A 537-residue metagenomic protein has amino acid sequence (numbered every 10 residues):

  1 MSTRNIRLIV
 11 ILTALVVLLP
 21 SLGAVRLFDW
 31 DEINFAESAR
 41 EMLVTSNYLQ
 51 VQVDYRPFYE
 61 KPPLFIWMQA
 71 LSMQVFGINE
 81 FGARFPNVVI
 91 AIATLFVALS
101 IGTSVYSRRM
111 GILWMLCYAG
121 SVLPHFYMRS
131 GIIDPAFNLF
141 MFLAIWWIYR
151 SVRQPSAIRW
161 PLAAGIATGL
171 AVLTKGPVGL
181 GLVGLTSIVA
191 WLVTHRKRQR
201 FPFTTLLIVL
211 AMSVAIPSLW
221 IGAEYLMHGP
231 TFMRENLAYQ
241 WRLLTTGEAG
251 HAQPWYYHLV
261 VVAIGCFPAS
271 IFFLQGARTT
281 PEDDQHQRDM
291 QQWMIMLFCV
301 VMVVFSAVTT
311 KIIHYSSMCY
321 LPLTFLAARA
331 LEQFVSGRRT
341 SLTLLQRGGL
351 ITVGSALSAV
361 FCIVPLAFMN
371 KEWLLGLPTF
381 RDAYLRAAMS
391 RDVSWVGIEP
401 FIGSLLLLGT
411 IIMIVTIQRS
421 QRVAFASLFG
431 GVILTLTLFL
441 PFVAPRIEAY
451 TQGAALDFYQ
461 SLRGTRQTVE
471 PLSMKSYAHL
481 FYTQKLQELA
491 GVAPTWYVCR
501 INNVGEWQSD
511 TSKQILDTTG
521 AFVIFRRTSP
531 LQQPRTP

Functional and structural regions predicted by a protein language model:
M1-S341, T518-V523: Membrane-integral, polyisoprenol-dependent glycosyltransferases of the GT-C/oligosaccharyltransferase superfamily
L162, I166, L206, T279-P537: Membrane-embedded architecture of ER/inner-membrane glycosylation machinery
